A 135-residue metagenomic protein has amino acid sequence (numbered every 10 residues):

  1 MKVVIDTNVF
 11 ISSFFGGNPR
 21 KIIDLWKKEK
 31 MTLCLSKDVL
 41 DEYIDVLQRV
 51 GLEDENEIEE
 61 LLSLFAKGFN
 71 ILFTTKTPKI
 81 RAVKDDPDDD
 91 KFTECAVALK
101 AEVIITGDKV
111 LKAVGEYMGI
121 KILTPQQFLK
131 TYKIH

Functional and structural regions predicted by a protein language model:
M1-L35: Short, well-structured N-terminal submotif of metal-dependent ribonuclease cores
D6-T7, L35-S36, G107-D108, T124-P125: A secondary-structure boundary/capping signal
G17, C34, N56, E60 (+2 more regions): Residues at secondary-structure transition points
L25, C95, V114: Hydrophobic/aromatic ligand-binding patch that stacks against planar heteroaromatic rings of cofactors or nucleotides
K27-K79: PIN-domain endoribonuclease scaffold, especially VapC-family toxins
N70-V103, K109: Active-site neighborhoods of divalent-metal-dependent phosphate/nucleic-acid chemistry enzymes
A82, L99, K109-H135: Acidic, PIN/NYN-like endoribonuclease modules and their adjacent C-terminal/linker elements
